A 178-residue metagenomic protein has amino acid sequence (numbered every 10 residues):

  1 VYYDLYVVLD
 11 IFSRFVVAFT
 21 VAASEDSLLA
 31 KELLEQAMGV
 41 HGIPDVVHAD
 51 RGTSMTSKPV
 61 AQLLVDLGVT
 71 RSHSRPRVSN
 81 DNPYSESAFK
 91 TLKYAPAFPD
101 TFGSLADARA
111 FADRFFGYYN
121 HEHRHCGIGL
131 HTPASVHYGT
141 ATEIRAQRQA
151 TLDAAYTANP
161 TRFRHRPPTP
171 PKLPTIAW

Functional and structural regions predicted by a protein language model:
V1-W178: Charged DNA-binding/catalytic regions of mobile-element recombinases
